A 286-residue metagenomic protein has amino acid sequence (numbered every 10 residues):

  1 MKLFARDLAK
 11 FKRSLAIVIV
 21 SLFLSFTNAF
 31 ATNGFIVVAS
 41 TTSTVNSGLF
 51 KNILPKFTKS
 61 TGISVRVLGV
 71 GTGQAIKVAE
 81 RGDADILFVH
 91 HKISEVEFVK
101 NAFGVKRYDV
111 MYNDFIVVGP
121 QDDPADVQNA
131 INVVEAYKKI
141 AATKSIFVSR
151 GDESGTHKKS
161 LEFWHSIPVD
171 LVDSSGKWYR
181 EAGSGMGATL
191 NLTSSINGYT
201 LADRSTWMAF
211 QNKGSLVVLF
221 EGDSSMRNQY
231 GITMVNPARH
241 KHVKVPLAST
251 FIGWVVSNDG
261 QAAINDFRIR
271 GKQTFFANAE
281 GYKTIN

Functional and structural regions predicted by a protein language model:
K2-A16: Bacterial N-terminal signal peptides that target proteins for export
S14-S25: Bacterial N-terminal signal peptides
A31-S64, L68, G73, K77-D83 (+4 more regions): Exported/periplasmic ABC-transporter solute-binding proteins
I86-Y112: Acidic, polar ligand-binding/catalytic clefts
Y112-D114, K144: Residue-level signal for tight coil/turn positions that link beta-strands
V117: Serine endopeptidase catalytic core focused on the charge-relay Asp
